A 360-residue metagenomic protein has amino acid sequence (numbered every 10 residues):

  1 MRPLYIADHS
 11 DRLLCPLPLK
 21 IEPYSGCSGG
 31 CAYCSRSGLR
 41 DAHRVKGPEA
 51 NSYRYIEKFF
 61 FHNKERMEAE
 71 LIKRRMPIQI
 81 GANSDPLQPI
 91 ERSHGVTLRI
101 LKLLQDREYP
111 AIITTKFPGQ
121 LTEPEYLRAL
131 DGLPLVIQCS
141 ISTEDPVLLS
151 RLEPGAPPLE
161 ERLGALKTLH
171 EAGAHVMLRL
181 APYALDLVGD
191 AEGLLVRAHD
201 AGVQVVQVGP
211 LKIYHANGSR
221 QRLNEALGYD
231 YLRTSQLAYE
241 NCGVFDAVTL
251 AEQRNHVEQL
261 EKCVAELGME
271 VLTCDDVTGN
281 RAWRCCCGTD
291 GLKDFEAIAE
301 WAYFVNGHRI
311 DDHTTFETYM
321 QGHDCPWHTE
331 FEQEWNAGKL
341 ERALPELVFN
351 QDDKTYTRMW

Functional and structural regions predicted by a protein language model:
M1-V136, P146-V147, K354, W360: Conserved Radical SAM active-site core
P3, L195-W360: Auxiliary Fe-S-binding modules of radical SAM enzymes
N51, Y55, R92-G95, E153-E161 (+1 more regions): Alpha-helix N-cap and loop-to-helix initiation/capping positions
K64-E65, L98-L101, P124-L127, R162-K167 (+3 more regions): Generic structural signal for well-ordered alpha-helices, preferentially at hydrophobic/aromatic core positions
I78-I80, A111-I113, I137-C139, V176-L180 (+2 more regions): Hydrophobic faces of well-ordered beta-strands that scaffold small-molecule active sites in alpha/beta enzyme cores
I78-Q88, P118-L121, V136-G155, Y183-L185 (+2 more regions): Conserved radical SAM core fold
L103-Y109, G164-V176, N255-T273: A structural motif corresponding to the C-terminal end of an alpha-helix and its immediate exit/capping segment
G155, A165-G189, G243-V248: Conserved strand-turn element in the central/C-terminal portion of the radical SAM core barrel that lines
